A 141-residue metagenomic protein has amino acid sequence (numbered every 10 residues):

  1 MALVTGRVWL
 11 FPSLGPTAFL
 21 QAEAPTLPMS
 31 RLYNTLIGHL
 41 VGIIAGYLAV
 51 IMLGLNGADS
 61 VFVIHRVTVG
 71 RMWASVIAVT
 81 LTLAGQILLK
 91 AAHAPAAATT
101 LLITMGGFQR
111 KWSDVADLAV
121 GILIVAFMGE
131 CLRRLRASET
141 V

Functional and structural regions predicted by a protein language model:
M1-F62, R66-V76, L81-G85, G106-V141: Alpha-helical transmembrane segments and their membrane-interface boundaries that form or gate the permeation pathway
L89-H93, A97-V115: Membrane-helix boundary connector in multi-pass membrane proteins
